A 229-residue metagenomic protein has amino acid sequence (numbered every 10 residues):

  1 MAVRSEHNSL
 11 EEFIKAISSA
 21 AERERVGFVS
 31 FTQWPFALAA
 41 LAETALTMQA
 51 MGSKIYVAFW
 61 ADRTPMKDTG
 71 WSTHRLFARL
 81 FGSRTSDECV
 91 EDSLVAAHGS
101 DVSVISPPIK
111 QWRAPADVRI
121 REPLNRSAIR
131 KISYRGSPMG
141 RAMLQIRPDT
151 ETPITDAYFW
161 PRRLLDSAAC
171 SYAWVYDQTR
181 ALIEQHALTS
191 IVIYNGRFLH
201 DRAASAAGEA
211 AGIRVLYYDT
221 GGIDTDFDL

Functional and structural regions predicted by a protein language model:
M1-V29, T47-A173, T220-L229: Conserved N-terminal ligand/cofactor-binding loop architecture of enzyme catalytic domains
S30-A40, I193: A short, glycine/small-residue-rich beta-strand->loop->alpha-helix junction that serves as a flexible
L38-A42, Y172, Y176: Well-ordered, non-membrane alpha-helical segments in soluble/globular domains
A40-T44, L182, A203-A207: A short acidic, amphipathic alpha-helical/loop segment
D166-A168, Y176, R180, E184: Catalytic alpha-helical scaffold of carbohydrate-active enzymes acting on polysaccharides/glycoconjugates
I183, A187-V192: Proline-aspartate-enriched helix->loop->beta-strand connector
V192-H200, E209-L229: Beta-rich, aromatic/charged-enriched effector core domains that present basic-aromatic interfaces for binding
